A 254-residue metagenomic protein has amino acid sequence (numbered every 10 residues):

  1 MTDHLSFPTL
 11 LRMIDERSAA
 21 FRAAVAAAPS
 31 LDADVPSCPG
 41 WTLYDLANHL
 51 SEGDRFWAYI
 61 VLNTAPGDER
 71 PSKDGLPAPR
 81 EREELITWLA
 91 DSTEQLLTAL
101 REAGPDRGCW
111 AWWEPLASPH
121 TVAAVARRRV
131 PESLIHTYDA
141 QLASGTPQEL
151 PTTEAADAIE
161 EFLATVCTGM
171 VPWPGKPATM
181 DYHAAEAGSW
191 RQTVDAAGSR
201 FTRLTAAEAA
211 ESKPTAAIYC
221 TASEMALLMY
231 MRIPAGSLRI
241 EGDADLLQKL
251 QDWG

Functional and structural regions predicted by a protein language model:
M1-P8, L50-A111, T146-D157: Short, helix-capping/interhelical loops that line the mouth of catalytic, cofactor-, or ligand-binding pockets
T2-N48, A58-Y59, K73, P79: An N-terminal domain-cap segment
L10-R17, H49, L85-S92, V125 (+3 more regions): Amphipathic alpha-helix face/heptad-repeat signature
S30-P71, E114-V171, M225: Short, contiguous alpha-helical
A78-C109, H120-I135, D139, K176-G188: Acidic/histidine-rich alpha-helical segments that form the ligand environment of transition-metal centers
E160-T193: A glycine-rich beta-turn/hairpin centered on an aromatic-Pro dipeptide
Y182-A217, T221: Acidic/His-leaning functional-site neighborhoods
A209-G254: C-terminal interaction segments
